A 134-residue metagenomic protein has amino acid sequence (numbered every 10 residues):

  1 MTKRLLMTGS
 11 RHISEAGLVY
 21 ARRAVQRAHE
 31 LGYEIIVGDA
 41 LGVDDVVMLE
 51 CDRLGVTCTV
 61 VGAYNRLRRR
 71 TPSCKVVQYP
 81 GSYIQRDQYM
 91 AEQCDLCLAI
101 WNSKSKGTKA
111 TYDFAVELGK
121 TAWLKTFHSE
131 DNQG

Functional and structural regions predicted by a protein language model:
M1-K3, E130-G134: Short intrinsically disordered terminal tails
K3-R11: Short, hydrophobic/glycine-enriched beta-strand segments
H12-N132: Acidic/glycine-enriched connector segments
